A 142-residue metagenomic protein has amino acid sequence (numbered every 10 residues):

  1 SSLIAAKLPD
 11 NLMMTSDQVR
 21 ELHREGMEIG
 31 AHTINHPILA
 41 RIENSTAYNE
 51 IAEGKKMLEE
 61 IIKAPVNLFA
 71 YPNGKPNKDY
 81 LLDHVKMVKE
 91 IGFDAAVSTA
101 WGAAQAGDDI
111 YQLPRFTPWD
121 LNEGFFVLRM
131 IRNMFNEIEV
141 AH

Functional and structural regions predicted by a protein language model:
S1-A5, T33-A40: Short, flexible active-site loops
S1-T15: Extended substrate/RNA-proximal surfaces in nucleic-acid metabolism proteins
S2-L3, M27, L68: General secondary-structure edge motif
P9, I34, D108-Y111: Residue-level signal for pocket-adjacent positions within structured domains
N11-M14, Q18-E28, N35-I62: Alpha-helical scaffold elements lining the catalytic groove of polysaccharide deacetylases
R41-H142: C-terminal active-site subregion of NodB/CE4 polysaccharide deacetylases
